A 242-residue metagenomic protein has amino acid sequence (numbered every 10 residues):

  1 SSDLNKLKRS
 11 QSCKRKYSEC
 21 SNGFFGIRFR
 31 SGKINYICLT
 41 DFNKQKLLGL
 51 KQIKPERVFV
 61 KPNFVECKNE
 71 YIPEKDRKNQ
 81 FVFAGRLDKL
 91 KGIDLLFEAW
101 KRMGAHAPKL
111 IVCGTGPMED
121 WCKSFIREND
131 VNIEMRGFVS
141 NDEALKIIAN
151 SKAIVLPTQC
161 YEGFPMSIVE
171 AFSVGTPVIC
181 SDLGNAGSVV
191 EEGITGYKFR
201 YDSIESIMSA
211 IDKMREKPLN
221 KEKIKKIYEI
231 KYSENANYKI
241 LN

Functional and structural regions predicted by a protein language model:
D3-Y36: Membrane-proximal helix-turn-helix segments that form the acceptor-binding/catalytic region of lipid-linked
F42, F64: Carbohydrate-associated surface elements
N79, F83-R102, P117-K123: A conserved mid-protein helix/loop that constitutes part of the nucleotide-sugar donor-binding site
K123-D142: Nucleotide-activated donor-binding/catalytic signature segment of Leloir-type glycosyltransferases, i.e., the conserved
A149-G163, T176: Acidic donor-binding loop of glycosyltransferase active sites
I168, P177-C180: Short hydrophobic beta-strand element within catalytic cores of glycosyltransferases and related nucleotide-activated
E192-G193, Y197-I204, I211-P218: Conserved acidic donor-binding segment of nucleotide-sugar-dependent glycosyltransferases
E216-N242: A charged, aromatic-enriched C-terminal amphipathic alpha-helix characteristic of glycosyltransferases across folds
